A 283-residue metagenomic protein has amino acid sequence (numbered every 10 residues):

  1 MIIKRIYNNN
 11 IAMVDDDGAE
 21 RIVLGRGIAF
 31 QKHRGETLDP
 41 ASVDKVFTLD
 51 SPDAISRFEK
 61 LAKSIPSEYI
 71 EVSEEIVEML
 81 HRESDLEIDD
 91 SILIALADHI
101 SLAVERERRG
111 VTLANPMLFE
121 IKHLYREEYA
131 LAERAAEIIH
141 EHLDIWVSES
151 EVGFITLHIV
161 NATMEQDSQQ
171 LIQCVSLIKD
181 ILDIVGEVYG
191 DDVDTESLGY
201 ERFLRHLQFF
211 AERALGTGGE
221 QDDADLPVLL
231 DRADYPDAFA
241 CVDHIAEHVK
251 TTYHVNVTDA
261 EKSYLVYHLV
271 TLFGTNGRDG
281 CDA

Functional and structural regions predicted by a protein language model:
M1-A283: A cross-family "folded-core" feature that marks the main globular domain of proteins
